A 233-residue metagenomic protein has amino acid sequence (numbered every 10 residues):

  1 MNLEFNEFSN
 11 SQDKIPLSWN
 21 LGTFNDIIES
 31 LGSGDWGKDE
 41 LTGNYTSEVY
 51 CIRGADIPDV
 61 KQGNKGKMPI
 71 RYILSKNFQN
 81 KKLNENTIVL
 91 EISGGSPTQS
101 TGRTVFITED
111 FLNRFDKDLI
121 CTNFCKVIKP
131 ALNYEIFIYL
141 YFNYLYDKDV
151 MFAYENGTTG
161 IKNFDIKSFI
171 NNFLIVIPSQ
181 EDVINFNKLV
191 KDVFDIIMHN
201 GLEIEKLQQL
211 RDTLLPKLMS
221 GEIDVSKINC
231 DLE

Functional and structural regions predicted by a protein language model:
L3-W36, Q180-S226: Non-catalytic DNA-recognition/assembly elements of restriction-modification systems
T23-L31, L41-Y45, P58-K65, L112-I197: Basic, amphipathic alpha-helical recognition segments used for DNA target recognition
N25-L41, A55-E91, G95-S96: Sequence-specific dsDNA recognition surfaces
C51, T104, C125-V127: Conserved hydrophobic/aromatic beta-strand scaffold that supports enzyme active sites
G54-D56, T108, S168, N229: Short, small-residue-rich loop/turn micro-motifs
T101-K117: Short, compositionally biased
V225, L232-E233: C-terminal, helix-dominated tail/subdomain
